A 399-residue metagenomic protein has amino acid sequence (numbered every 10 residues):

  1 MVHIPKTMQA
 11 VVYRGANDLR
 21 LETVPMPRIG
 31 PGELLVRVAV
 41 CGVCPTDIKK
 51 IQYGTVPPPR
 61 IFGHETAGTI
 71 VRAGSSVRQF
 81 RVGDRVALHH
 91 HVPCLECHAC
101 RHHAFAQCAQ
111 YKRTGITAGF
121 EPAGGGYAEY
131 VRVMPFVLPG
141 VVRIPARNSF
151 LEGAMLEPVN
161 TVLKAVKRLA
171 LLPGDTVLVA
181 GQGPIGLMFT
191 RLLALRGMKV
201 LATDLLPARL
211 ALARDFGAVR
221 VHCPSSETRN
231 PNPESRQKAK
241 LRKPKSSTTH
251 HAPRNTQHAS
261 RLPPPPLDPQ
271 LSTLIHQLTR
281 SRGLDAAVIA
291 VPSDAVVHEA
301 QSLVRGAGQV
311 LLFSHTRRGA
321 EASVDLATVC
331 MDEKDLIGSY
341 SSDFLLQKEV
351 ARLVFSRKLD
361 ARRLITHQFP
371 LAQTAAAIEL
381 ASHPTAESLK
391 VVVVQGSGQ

Functional and structural regions predicted by a protein language model:
M1-A67, E129-V131, F136-L138, V142 (+2 more regions): Short N-terminal strand-loop motif that marks the start of NAD(P)H/FAD-dependent oxidoreductase cofactor-binding domains
M1-V2, R220-Q277, S397-Q399: Intrinsic disorder/low-complexity segments
V2-A10, H298-S302, F344-Q399: C-terminal hydrophobic helical "lid"/dimerization subdomain of Rossmann-like NAD(P)H-dependent oxidoreductases
P27-C41, G54-R101, G124, P145: Glycine-rich beta-strand-centered segment in the early N-terminal region that forms part of a ligand/cofactor-binding
E96-A180: NAD(P)H dinucleotide-binding glycine-rich loop of Rossmann-like/cofactor-binding domains, especially the beta1-alpha1
R147-S226: Mid-domain Rossmann-like dinucleotide-binding core that forms the NAD(H)/NADP(H) cofactor-binding site
V291-S356, V394-Q399: Glycine-rich phosphate-binding loop and adjacent beta-alpha segment of Rossmann(oid) nucleotide-cofactor-binding
